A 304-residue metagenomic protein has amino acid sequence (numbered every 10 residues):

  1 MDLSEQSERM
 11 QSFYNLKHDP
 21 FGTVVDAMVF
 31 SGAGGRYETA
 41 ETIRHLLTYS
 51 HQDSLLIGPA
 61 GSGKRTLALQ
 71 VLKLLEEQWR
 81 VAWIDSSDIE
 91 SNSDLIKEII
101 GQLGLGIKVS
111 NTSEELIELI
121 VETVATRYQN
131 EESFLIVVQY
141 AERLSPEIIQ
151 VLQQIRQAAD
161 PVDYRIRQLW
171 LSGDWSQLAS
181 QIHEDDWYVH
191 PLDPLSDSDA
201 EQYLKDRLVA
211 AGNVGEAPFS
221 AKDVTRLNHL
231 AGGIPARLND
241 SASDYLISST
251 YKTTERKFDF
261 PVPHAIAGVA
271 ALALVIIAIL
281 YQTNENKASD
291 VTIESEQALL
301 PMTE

Functional and structural regions predicted by a protein language model:
M1-H51, V275-E304: A short, basic N-terminal segment
L16-T23, N92-V109, K205-L208: Conserved NTP-binding/hydrolysis module of P-loop NTPases
Y49-Q70, D88: Walker A/P-loop nucleotide-binding motif
D53, L75-D88: Conserved catalytic segments around the Walker B and adjacent sensor/switch elements of P-loop NTPase domains
S54-G61, E115, E142-I182: Sensor-1/coupling segment of RecA-like P-loop NTPase cores
L105, T126-E131, R143, S176-P191 (+3 more regions): Helix-loop-helix "sensor" segment of P-loop NTPases
T123-I148, L152: Conserved P-loop NTPase "ATPase switch" module shared by AAA+ and STAND
S220-E304: C-terminal alpha-helical "lid" subdomain
